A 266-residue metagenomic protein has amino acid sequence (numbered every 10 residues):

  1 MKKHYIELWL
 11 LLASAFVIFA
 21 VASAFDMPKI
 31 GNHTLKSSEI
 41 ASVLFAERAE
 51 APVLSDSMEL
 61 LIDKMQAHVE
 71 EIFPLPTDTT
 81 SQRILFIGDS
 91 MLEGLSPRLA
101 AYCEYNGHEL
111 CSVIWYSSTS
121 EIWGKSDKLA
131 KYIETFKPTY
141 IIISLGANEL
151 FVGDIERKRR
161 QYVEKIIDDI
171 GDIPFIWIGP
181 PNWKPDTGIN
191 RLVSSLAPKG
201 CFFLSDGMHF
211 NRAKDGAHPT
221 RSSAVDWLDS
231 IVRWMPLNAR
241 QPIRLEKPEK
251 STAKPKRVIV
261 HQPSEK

Functional and structural regions predicted by a protein language model:
M1-R83, L237-K266: N-terminal secretory targeting modules
K2-L11, G124-P248, I259: Alpha-helical cap/lid subdomain in secreted, periplasmic, or secretory-pathway luminal O-acyl-processing enzymes
Y5, K36, Q66-H68, P74 (+9 more regions): Aromatic-residue detector
F16-F19, F25, F45, F73 (+8 more regions): Phenylalanine-focused residue identity feature
A67-H68, L92-G94, D172, P185-D186: Short amphipathic alpha-helical surface micro-motifs
F73-R159: Conserved SGNH/GDSL esterase-like catalytic core that processes O-acyl groups on lipids and polysaccharides
L85-I122, R221-K266: Mobile, glycine- and charge-enriched loop segments and immediately flanking short secondary-structure elements within
